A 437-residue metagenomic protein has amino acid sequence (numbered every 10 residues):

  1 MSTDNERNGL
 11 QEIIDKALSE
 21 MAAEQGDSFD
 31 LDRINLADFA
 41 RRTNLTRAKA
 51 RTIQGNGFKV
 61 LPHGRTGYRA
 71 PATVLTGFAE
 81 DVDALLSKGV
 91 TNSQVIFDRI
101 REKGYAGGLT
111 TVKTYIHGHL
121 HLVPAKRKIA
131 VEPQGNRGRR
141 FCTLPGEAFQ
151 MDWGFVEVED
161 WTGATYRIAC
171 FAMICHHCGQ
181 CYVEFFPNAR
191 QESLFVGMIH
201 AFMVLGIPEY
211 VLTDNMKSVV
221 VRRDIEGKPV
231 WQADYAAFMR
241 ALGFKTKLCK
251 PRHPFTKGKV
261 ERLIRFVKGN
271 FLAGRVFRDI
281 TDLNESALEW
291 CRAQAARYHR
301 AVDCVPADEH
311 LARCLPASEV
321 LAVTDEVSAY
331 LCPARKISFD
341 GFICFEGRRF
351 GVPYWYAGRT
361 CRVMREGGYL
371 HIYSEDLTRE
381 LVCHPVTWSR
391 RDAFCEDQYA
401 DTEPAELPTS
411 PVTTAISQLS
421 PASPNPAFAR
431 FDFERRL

Functional and structural regions predicted by a protein language model:
E6-I34, A79-K88: Short, amphipathic alpha-helical "recognition" segments used to contact nucleic acids or chromatin
N35-T43, I96: Short alpha-helical "recognition helix" segments of helix-turn-helix
T73-A84, K88, D98-T110, T114-C181 (+3 more regions): Mobile-element integrase/transposase regions, centering on the N-terminal DNA-binding/Zn-coordinating module
V183-P208, T387-F394: Active-site beta-loop-alpha junctions of metal-dependent nucleic acid enzymes, especially the RNase H-like/DDE
I207-G227: Acidic/histidine-rich, metal-coordinating catalytic segments
T213-D214, I225-E226, L242, T246-K268 (+2 more regions): RNase H-like two-metal-ion nuclease catalytic core shared by retroviral integrases and related mobile-element nucleases
I264-M364: Active-site-proximal acidic segments at structured loop/helix or strand boundaries that coordinate catalytic metals
G367-L437: Protein C-terminal end segments and domain termini
